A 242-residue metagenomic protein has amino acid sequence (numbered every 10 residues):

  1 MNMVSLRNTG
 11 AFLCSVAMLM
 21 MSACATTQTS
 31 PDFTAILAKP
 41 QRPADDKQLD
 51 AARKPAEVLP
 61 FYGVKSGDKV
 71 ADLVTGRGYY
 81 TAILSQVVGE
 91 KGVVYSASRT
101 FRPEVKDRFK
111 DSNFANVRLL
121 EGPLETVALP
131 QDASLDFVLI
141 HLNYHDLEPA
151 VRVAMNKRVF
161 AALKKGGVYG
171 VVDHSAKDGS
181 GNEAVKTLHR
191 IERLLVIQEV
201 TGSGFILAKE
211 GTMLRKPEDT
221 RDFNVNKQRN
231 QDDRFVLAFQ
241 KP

Functional and structural regions predicted by a protein language model:
M20-A23: C-terminal motif of bacterial Sec signal peptides marking the signal peptidase cleavage site
P31-F61, K65: Class I SAM-dependent methyltransferase Rossmann-like catalytic core, especially the SAM/SAH-binding loop
K65, V88-G89, L147-P149, L163-K165: Helix-to-beta-strand junctions that scaffold the AdoMet/dcAdoMet cofactor pocket in Class I SAM-dependent enzymes
S66-G76: Conserved class I S-adenosyl-L-methionine
S85-Q86, V153-K165: A short glycine-rich, Lys/Arg-flanked "PGG" loop and its adjoining helix->strand segment in the class I
V127-V138: A short acidic, Gly/Pro-enriched loop at the edge of an enzyme's catalytic core that lines a small-molecule cofactor
G166-H174: Conserved beta-strand signature within the Rossmann-like core of class I S-adenosyl-L-methionine
D219-P242: Core SAM-dependent methyltransferase catalytic element
